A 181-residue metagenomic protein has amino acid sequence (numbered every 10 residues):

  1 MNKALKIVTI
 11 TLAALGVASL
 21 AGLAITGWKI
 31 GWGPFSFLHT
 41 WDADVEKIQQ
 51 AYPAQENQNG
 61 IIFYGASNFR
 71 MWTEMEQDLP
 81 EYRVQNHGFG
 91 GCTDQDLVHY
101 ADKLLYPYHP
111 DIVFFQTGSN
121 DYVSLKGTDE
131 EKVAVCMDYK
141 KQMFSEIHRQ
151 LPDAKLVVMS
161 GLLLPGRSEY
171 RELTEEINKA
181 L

Functional and structural regions predicted by a protein language model:
M1-I62, Q77: N-terminal secretory targeting modules
G22-I30, D78-V84, F114-S124: Short, basic/glycine-rich phosphate-binding loops at helix/coil junctions that contact nucleotide phosphates
G33-S36, T40-D44, T93-L97, V135-Y139 (+1 more regions): Soluble or luminal CAZymes and related metallo-dependent hydrolases
A54-N57, D78-L79, Y106-P107, Q150: Extracellular/periplasmic catalytic domains that process cell-envelope and extracellular macromolecules
Q58-E74, G90-C92: Catalytic nucleophile-elbow at a beta strand-turn-alpha helix junction centered on a G-D-S/GDSL motif, marking
Y64-G65, G88, G118, S160: A secondary-structure boundary/capping signal
Y82-D96: A short beta-strand-loop structural module common to alpha/beta enzyme folds
H99-L181: Alpha-helical cap/lid subdomain in secreted, periplasmic, or secretory-pathway luminal O-acyl-processing enzymes
